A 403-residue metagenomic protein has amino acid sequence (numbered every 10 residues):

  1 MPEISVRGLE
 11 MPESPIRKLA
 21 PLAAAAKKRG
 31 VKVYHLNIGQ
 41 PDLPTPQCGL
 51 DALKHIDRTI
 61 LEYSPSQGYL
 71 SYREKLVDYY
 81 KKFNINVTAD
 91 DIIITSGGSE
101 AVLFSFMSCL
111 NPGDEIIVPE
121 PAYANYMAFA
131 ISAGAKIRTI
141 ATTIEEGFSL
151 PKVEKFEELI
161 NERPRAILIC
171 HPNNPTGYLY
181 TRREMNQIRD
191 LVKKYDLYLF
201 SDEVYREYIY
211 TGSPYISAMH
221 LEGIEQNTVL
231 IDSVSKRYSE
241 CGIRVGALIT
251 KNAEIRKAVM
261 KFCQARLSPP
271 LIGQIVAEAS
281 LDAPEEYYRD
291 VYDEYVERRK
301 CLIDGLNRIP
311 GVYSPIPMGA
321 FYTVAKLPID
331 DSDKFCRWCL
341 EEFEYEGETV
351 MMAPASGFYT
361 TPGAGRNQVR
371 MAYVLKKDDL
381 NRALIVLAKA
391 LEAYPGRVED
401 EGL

Functional and structural regions predicted by a protein language model:
P2-I4, G8-S14, L19-Y34, I38-I56 (+1 more regions): PLP-dependent class I/II
T59: Basic nucleic-acid-binding alpha-helical/helix-turn surface characteristic of O6-alkylguanine DNA
Y63-S96: Conserved N-terminal alpha-helix of the aminotransferase class I/II PLP-enzyme fold
